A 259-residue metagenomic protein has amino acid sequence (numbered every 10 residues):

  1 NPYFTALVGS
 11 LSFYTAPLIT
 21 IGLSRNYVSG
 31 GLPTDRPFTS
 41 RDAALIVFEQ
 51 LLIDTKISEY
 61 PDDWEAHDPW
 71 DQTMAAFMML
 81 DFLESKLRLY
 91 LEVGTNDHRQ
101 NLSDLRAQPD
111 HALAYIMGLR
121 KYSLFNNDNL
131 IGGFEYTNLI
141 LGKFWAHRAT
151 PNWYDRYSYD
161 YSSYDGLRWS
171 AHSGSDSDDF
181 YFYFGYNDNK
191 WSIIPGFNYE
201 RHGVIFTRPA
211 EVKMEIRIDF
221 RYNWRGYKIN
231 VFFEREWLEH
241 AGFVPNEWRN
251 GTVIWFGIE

Functional and structural regions predicted by a protein language model:
N1-S162, S175-F182, N187, I193-I218 (+4 more regions): Signature for the C-terminal beta-barrel architecture of outer-membrane proteins
Y164-G166: Short linear interaction motifs
